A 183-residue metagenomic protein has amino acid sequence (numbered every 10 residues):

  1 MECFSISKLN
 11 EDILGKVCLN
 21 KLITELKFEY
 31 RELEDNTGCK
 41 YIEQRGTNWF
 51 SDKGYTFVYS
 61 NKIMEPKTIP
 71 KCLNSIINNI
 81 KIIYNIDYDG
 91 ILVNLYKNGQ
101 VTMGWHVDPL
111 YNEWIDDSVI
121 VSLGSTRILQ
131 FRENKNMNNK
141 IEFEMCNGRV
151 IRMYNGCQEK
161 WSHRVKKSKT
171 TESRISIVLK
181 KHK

Functional and structural regions predicted by a protein language model:
M1-K183: Non-heme Fe(II) oxygenase metal-center motifs and adjacent flexible, charged/small-residue loops
